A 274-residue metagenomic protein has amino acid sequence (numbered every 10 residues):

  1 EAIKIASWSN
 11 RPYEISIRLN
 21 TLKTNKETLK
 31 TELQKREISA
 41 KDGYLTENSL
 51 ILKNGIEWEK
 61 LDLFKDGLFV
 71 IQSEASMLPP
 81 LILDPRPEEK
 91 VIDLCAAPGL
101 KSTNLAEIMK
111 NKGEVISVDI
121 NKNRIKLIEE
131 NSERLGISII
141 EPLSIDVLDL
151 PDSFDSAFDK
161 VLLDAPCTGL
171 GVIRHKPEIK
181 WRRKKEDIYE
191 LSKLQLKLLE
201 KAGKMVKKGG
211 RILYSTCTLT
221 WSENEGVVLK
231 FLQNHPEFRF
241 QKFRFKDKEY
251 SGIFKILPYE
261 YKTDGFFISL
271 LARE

Functional and structural regions predicted by a protein language model:
E1-E274: S-adenosylmethionine
